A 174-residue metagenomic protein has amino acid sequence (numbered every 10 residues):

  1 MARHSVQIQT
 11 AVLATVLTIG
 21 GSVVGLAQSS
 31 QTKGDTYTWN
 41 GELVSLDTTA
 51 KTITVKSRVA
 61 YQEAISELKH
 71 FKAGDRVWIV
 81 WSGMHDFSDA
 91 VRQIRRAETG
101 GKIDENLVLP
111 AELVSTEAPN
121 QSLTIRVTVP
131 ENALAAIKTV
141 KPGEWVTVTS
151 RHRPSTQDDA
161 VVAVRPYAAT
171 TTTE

Functional and structural regions predicted by a protein language model:
A2-E174: Short, flexible, surface-exposed loop segments at domain boundaries
